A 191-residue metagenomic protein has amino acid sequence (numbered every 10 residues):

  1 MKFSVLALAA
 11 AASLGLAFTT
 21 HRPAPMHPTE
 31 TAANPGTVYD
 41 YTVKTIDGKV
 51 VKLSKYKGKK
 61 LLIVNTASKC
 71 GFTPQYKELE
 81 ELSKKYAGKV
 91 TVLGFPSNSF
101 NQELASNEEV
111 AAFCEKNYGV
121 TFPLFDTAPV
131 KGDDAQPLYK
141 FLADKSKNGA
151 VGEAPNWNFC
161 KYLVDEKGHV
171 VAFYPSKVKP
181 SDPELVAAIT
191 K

Functional and structural regions predicted by a protein language model:
S4-A12: Sec-dependent N-terminal signal peptides
R22-S54, Q136-P137: N-terminal "domain-start" segment that seeds a small globular fold
T45, N65-K69: Amphipathic alpha-helical repeat scaffolds
K59-L61, K69, T73-F95, C114-Y118: Conserved helix-turn-beta segment immediately C-terminal to the redox Cys motif in thioredoxin-like folds
K89-N107, T121-G132: Thiol-based oxidoreductase modules, predominantly thioredoxin-like and allied folds used for disulfide exchange
E109-N158: Short, internal strand/loop/helix patches that form the active-site neighborhood or redox-interaction surface
K140, D144-K191: Thiol-/selenol-based redox modules, centered on thioredoxin-like and closely related oxidoreductase domains
